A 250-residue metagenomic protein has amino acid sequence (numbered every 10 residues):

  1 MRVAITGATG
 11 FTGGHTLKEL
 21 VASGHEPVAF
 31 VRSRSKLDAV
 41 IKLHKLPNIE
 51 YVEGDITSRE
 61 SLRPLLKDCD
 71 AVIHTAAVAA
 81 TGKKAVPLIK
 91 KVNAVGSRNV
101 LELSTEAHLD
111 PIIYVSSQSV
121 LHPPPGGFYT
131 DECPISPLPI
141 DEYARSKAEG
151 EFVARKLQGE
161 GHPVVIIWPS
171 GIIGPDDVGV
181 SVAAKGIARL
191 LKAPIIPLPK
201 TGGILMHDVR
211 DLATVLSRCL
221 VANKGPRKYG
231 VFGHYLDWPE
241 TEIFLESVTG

Functional and structural regions predicted by a protein language model:
V3-H25: N-terminal Rossmann NAD(P)H-binding glycine-rich loop of SDR-like oxidoreductase domains
H44-K45, I49-V95, L103: NAD(P)H-binding glycine-rich loop region in Rossmannoid oxidoreductase-like domains and their noncatalytic homologs
V95-Y143, V165: Conserved Rossmann-fold NAD(P)-dependent oxidoreductase catalytic core, especially the SDR/UDP-sugar
I140-D141, S170-V180, L198-R210: Glycine-rich "substrate-gating" loop/helix at the edge of Rossmann-like oxidoreductase active sites
F152-D176: Conserved beta-loop-beta element that borders a ligand/cofactor-binding pocket
G174-K185, C219-Y229: Glycine/proline-rich active-site loop of Rossmann-fold NAD(P)-dependent oxidoreductases
G186-H207, D211, V215-R218: A conserved pocket-lining segment of Rossmann-fold NAD(P)-dependent short-chain dehydrogenase/reductase
V215-G250: Mid/C-terminal beta-alpha module of Rossmann-like enzyme folds, strongest in SDR-family dehydrogenases/epimerases
